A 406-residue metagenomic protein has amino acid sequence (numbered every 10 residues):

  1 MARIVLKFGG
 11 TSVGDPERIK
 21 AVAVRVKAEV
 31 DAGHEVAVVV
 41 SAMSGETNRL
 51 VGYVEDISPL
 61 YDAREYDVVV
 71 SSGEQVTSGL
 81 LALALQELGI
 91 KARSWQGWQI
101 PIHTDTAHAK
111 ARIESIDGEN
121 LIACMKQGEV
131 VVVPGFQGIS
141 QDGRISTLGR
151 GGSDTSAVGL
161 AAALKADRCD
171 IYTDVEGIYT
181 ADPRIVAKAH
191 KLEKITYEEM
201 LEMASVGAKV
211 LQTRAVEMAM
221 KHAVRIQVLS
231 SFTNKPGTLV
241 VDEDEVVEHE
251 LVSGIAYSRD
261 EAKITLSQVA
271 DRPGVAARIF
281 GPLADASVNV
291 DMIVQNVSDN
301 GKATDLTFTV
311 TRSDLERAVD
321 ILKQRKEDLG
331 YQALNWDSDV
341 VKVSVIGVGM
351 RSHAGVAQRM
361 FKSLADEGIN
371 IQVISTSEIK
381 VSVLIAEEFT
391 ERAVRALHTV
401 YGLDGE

Functional and structural regions predicted by a protein language model:
M1-V216, I385-A386, Y401, G405: Nucleotide/pyrophosphate-binding catalytic subdomain
H34, I90, V224, V288 (+1 more regions): Short phosphate-binding/catalytic loops that engage adenosine nucleotides
M43, V175-G177, H222-I226, S230-K235 (+4 more regions): Glycine-rich beta-alpha junction loops
I57, G237-E406: A conserved regulatory-domain signal marking ACT and ACT-like small-molecule sensing domains and adjacent regulatory
W95-G97, L229-S231, I293: Conserved beta-strand termini and adjacent loop/short-helix elements that scaffold enzyme active sites in alpha/beta
R168-Y172, I226-V228, D291-M292, V373: Short hydrophobic alpha-helical runs that function as membrane-insertion/retention elements
A219: Acidic-aromatic/histidine active-site loop/patch
